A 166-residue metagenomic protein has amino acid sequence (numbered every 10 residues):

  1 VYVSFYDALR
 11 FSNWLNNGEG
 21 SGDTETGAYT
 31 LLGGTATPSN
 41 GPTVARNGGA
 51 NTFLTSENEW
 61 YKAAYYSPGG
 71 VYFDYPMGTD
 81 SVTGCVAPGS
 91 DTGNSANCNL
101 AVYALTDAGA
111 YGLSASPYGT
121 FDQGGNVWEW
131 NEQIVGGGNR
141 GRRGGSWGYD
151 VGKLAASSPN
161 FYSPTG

Functional and structural regions predicted by a protein language model:
V1-Y2: Extracytoplasmic Gram-positive cell-surface binding/anchoring modules and repeats
F5-A155: Functional-site microenvironments in short loops/helix caps that host divalent-cation chemistry
A156-S163: Short, P/G- and charge-enriched loop/turn segments at secondary-structure junctions
